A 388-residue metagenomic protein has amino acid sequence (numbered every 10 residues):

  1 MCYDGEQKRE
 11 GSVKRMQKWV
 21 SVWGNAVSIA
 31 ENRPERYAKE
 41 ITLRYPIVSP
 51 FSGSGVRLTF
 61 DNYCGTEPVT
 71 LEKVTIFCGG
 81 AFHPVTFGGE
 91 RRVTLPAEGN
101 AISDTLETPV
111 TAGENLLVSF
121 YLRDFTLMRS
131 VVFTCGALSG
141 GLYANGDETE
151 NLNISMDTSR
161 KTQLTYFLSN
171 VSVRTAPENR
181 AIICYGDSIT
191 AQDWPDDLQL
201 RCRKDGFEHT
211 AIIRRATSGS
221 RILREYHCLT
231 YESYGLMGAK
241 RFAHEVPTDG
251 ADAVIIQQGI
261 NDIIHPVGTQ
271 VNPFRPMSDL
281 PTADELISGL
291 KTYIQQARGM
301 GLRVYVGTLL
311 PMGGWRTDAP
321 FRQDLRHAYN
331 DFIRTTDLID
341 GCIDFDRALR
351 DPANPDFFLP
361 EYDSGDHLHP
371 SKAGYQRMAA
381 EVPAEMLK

Functional and structural regions predicted by a protein language model:
M1-I183, T190-A191, D196, K204-F207 (+1 more regions): N-terminal secretory targeting modules
F60, P68, V74-F77, V171 (+3 more regions): Conserved SGNH/GDSL esterase-like catalytic core that processes O-acyl groups on lipids and polysaccharides
W194, G238, F242, L286-G289 (+5 more regions): Stable alpha-helical elements in mature extracytoplasmic
R201-D205, R215, E245, D249 (+6 more regions): Structured segments of extracytoplasmic/periplasmic soluble domains in secreted or envelope-associated proteins
Q257-D262, K291-H327: Active-site segments of SGNH/GDSL-like serine hydrolases that catalyze O-acetyl group transfer/hydrolysis on lipids
L309-K388: Catalytic His-Asp segment of secreted/periplasmic serine-dependent ester chemistry enzymes
